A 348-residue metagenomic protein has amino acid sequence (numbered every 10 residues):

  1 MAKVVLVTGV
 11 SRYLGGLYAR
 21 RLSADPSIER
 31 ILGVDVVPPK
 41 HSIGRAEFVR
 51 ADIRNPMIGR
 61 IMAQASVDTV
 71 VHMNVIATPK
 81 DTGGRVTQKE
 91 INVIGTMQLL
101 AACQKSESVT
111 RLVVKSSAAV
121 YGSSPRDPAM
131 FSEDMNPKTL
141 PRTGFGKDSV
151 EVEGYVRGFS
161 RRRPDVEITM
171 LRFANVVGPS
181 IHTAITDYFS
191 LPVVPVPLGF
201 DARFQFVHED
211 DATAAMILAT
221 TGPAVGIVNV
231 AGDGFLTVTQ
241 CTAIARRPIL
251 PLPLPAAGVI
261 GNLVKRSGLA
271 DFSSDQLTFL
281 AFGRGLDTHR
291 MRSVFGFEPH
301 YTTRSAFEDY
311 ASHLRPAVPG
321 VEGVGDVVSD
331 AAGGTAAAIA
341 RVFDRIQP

Functional and structural regions predicted by a protein language model:
A2-D25: N-terminal Rossmann NAD(P)H-binding glycine-rich loop of SDR-like oxidoreductase domains
T8, L198-A202, V228-F235, Q240-R246 (+2 more regions): Glycine-rich Rossmann NAD(P)(H)-binding loop
A51-I94, K105: NAD(P)H-binding glycine-rich loop region in Rossmannoid oxidoreductase-like domains and their noncatalytic homologs
T87-Q98, K147-D148, V207: Glycine-rich NAD(P)-binding loop of the Rossmann-fold in SDR/ketoreductase-type enzymes
M97-G144: Conserved Rossmann-fold NAD(P)-dependent oxidoreductase catalytic core, especially the SDR/UDP-sugar
R126-D127, G158-Q205, E209: NAD(P)-dependent short-chain dehydrogenase/reductase
P141-T169: Active-site Tyr-X1-5-Lys
T213-D275, T288, E308, A317-A332 (+1 more regions): Mid/C-terminal beta-alpha module of Rossmann-like enzyme folds, strongest in SDR-family dehydrogenases/epimerases
